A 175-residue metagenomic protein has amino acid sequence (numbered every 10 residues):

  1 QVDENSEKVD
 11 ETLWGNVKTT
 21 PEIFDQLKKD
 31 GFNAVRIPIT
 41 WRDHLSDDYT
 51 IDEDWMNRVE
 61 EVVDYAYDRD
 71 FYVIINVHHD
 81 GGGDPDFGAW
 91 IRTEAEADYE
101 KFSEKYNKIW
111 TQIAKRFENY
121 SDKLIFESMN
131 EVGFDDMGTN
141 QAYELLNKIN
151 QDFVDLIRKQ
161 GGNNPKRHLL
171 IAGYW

Functional and structural regions predicted by a protein language model:
Q1, N33-I39, Y72-N76, L124-S128 (+1 more regions): Structural recognition of the beta-strand scaffold that forms the well-ordered cores of secreted hydrolase catalytic
Q1-T19, D48-I51, I91-K101: Acidic/histidine-rich helix-loop elements that form or flank divalent-metal/phosphate-binding sites at the catalytic
V2, R42, D80, E131-G133 (+1 more regions): Short, solvent-exposed loop/turn segments at secondary-structure junctions
D10-K28, Y106-Q112: Short, acidic/polar
T19-D84, L146-N164: Aromatic-lined substrate-binding rim segments of carbohydrate-active enzymes
D54-Y67, Y72-V77, R92, D98-F117: Conserved short hydrophobic patches within well-ordered secondary structure
D84-A89, M137-Q141: Short aromatic-enriched loop/helix-cap "lid" or pocket-rim segments at secondary-structure transitions that line
E100-W175: Active-site region of glycoside hydrolase catalytic domains
